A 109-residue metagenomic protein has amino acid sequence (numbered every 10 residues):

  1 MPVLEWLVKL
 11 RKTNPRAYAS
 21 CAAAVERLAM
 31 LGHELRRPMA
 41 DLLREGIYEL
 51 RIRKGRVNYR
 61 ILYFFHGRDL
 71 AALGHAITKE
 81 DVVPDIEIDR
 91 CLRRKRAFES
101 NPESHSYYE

Functional and structural regions predicted by a protein language model:
M1-N58, G67-A71, I77-E109: Basic, Lys/Arg-enriched alpha-helical interface segments
